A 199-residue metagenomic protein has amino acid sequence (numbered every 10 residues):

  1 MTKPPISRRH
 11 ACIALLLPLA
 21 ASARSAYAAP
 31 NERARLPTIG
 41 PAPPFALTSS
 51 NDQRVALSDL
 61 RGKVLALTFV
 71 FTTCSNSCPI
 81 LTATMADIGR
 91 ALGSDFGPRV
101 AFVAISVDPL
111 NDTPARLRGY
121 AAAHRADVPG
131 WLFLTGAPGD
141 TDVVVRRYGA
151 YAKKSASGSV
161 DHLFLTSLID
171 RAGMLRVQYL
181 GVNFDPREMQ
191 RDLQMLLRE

Functional and structural regions predicted by a protein language model:
T2-P18: N-terminal secretory signal peptides and thylakoid transit peptides that target proteins across membranes
Y27-S58, A83: N-terminal "domain-start" segment that seeds a small globular fold
A42-P43, L65, L163-L165: Short loop/turn microsegments at loop-to-beta-strand junctions
S58-P79: Short active-site neighborhood of thiol/selenol oxidoreductases, capturing the structured segment around
T82-V103: Conserved helix-turn-beta segment immediately C-terminal to the redox Cys motif in thioredoxin-like folds
R99-D112, G130-P138: Thiol-based oxidoreductase modules, predominantly thioredoxin-like and allied folds used for disulfide exchange
R118-F164: Short, internal strand/loop/helix patches that form the active-site neighborhood or redox-interaction surface
S157-E199: Thiol-/selenol-based redox modules, centered on thioredoxin-like and closely related oxidoreductase domains
